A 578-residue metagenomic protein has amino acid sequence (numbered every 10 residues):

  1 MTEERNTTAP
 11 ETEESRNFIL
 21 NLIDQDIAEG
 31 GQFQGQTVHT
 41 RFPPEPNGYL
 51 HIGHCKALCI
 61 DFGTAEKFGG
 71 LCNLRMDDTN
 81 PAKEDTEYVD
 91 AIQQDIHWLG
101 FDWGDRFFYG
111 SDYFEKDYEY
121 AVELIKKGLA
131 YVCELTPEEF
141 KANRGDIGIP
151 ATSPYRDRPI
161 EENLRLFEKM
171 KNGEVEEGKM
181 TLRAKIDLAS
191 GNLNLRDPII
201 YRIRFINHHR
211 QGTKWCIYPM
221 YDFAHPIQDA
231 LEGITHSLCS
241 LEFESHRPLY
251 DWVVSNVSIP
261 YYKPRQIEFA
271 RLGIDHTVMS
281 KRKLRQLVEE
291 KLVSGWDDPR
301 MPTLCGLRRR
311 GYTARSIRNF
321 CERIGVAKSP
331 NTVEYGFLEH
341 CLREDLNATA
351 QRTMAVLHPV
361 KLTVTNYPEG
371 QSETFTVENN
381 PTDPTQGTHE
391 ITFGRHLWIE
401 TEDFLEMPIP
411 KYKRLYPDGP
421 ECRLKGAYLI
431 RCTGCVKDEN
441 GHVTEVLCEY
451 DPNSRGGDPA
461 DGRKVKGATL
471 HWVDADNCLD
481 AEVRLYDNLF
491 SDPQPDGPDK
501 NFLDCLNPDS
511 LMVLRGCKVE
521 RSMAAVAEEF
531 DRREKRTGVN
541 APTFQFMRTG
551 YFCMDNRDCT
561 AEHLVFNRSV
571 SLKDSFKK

Functional and structural regions predicted by a protein language model:
M1-E14: Basic/polar N-terminal segments that are highly enriched at the extreme N-terminus, encompassing both cleavable
T12-I23, A28-Q93, H208-S240: N-terminal catalytic cores of NTP/NDP-binding nucleotidyl/phosphoryl-transfer enzymes
E29-Q34, G63-L71, H97-G104, A230 (+2 more regions): Secondary-structure transition/capping motifs at alpha-helix termini and the adjoining loop/turn into the next element
P43-P46, R75-K83, D105-E115, E138 (+5 more regions): Conserved short loop/turn motifs at secondary-structure junctions
L74, D78-N80, E123-L284, L342 (+2 more regions): Active-site cores that bind ATP or allylic diphosphates and position pyrophosphate for catalysis
Y88-E115, Y120-A121, G128-Y131: A glycine-rich helix N-cap at a beta->alpha junction
F243-R247, D251-V253, R315-R318, E322-I324 (+1 more regions): Core subunits and conserved enzymes of cellular information-processing and envelope-translocation systems across
Y262-C341: Long, charged, mostly alpha-helical binding arms that flank functional sites
